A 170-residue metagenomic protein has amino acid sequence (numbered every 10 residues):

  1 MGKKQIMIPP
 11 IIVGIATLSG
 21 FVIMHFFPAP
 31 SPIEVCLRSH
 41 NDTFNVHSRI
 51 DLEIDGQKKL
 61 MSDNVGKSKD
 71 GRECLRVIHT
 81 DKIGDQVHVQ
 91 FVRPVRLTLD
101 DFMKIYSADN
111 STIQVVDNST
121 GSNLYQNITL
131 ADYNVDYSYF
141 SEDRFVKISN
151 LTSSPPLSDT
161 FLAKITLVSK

Functional and structural regions predicted by a protein language model:
G2-K170: Ubiquitin-like/PB1-type beta-grasp interaction modules and other compact soluble beta-rich domains
